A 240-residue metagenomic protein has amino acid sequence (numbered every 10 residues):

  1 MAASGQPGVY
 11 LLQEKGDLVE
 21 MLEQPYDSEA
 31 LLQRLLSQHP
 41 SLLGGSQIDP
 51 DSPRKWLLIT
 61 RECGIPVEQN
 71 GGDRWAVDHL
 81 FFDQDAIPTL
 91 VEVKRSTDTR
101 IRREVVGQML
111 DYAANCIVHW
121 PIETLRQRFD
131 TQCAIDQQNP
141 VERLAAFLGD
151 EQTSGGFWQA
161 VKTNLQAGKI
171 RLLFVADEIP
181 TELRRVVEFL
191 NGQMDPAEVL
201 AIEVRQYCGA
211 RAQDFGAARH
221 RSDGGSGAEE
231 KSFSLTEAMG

Functional and structural regions predicted by a protein language model:
M1-G240: Charged, terminal alpha-helix-loop-beta segments that serve as non-catalytic nucleic-acid engagement and/or assembly
